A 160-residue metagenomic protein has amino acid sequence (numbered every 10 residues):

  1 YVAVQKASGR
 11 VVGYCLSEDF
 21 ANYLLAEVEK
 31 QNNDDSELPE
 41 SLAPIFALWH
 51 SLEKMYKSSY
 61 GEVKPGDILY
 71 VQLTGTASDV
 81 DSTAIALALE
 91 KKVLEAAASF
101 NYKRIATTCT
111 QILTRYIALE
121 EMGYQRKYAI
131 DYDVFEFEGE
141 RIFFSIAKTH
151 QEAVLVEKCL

Functional and structural regions predicted by a protein language model:
Y1-A3, V154: Hydrophobic beta-strand residues of extracellular immunoglobulin-like
R10-L73, Y128-T149: Conserved acyl-donor/pantetheine-binding loop and adjacent beta-alpha core of acyl/acetyltransferases and related
S58, E90, A96, F143-L160: C-terminal helix/juxtamembrane-tail motif
I68-L69, A97-T110: Conserved GNAT acetyl-CoA-binding A-motif
Y70-S99: Conserved acetyl-CoA-binding loop-helix of GNAT-fold acetyltransferases
Q72-S78, A106-Y116, A129-V134: Conserved beta-strand-loop-alpha-helix junction that forms the acyl-donor binding cleft
S99-F100, Q111-I130, E138: Conserved active-site alpha-helix within GNAT-family acetyltransferase domains
